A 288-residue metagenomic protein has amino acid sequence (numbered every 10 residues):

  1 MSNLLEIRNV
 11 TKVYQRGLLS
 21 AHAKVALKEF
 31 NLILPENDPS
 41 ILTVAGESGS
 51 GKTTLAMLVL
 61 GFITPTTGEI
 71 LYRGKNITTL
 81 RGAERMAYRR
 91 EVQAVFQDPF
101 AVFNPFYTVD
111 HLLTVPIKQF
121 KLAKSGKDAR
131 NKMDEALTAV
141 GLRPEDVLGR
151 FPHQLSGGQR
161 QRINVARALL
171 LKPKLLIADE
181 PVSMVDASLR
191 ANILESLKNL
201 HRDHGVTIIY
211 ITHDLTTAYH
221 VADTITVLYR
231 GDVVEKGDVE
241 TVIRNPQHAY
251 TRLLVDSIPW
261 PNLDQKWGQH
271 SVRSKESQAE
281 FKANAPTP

Functional and structural regions predicted by a protein language model:
G17-L18, A23, D238-P288: Short catalytic/signature loops enriched in Gly
L19-A21, I77-Q93, H111, Q119 (+1 more regions): ABC ATPase NBD coupling module
E36, G68-N76: Conserved ABC transporter NBD signature motif
F151-L155, Q159: Conserved ABC ATPase signature
K172: Conserved catalytic motifs of ABC-family nucleotide-binding domains
A218-H220: A short, surface-exposed alpha-helical micro-motif characterized by mixed small hydrophobic and charged/polar residues
V233-G237: ABC ATPase "signature
